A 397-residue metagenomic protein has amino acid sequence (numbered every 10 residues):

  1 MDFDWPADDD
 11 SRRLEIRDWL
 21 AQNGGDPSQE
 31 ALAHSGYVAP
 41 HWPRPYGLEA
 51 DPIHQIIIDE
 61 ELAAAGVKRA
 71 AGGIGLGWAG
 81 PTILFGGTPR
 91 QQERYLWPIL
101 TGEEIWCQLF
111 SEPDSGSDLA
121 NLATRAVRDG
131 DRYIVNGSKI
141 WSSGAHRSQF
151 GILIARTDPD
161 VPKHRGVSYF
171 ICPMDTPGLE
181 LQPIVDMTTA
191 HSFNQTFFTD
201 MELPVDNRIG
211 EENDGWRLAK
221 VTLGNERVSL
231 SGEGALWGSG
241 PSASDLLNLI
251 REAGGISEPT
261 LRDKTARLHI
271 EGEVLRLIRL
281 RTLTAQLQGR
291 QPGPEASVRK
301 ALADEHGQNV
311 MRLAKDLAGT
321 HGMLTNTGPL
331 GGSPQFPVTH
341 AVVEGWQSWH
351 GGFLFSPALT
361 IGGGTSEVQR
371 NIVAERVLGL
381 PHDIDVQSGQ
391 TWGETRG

Functional and structural regions predicted by a protein language model:
M1-G73, R94-P98, L218, L261 (+4 more regions): Amphipathic, small/basic residue-rich leader segments at the start of a protein or domain
F3-W5, L179-L277, A285, L359 (+1 more regions): Glycine-rich beta->alpha junctions and the first turn(s) of the following alpha-helix
Q22-G24, R44, L48, S142 (+2 more regions): Alpha-helix capping/hinge segments and adjacent helical runs
H34-E103, G144-F150, G272, R279 (+4 more regions): Internal helix-loop-helix
G102-F110, I154: A short, Trp-centered hydrophobic/proline-enriched beta-strand micro-motif
T124-A126: A structural signal for short hydrophobic beta-strand segments in well-ordered beta-sheet cores
D131-R132, N136-Q182: A short core secondary-structure module
R262-A266, P294-A301: Short, charged, amphipathic alpha-helical segments
